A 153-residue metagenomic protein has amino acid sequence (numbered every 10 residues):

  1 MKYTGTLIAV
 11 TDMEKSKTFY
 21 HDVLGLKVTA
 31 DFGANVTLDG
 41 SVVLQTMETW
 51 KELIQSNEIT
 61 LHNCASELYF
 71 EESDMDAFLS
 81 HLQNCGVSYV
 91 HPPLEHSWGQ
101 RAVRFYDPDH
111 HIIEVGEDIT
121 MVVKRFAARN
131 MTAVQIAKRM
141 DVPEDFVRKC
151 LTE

Functional and structural regions predicted by a protein language model:
M1-E14, S66-L68, D118-E153: N-terminal beta-strand motif that seeds the catalytic metal site of vicinal oxygen chelate
K2-V10, T37, V42-M47, H81-L82: Compact recognition or signaling/catalytic modules
D12-K27: Amphipathic alpha-helical segments
M13, A65-I112, R129, M140-D145 (+1 more regions): Vicinal oxygen chelate
G25-A30, Y89-P92: Short secondary-structure junctions
K27-H62, I112-E117: Conserved short beta-strand elements that form part of the metal-binding/catalytic scaffold of enzyme active sites
